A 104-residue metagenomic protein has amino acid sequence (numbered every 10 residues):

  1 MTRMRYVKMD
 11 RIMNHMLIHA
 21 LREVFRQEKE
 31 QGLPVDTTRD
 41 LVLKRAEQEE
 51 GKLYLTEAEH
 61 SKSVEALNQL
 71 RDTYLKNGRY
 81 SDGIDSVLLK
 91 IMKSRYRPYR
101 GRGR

Functional and structural regions predicted by a protein language model:
M1-R104: Positively charged, low-complexity terminal tracts and the immediately adjacent first secondary-structure elements
